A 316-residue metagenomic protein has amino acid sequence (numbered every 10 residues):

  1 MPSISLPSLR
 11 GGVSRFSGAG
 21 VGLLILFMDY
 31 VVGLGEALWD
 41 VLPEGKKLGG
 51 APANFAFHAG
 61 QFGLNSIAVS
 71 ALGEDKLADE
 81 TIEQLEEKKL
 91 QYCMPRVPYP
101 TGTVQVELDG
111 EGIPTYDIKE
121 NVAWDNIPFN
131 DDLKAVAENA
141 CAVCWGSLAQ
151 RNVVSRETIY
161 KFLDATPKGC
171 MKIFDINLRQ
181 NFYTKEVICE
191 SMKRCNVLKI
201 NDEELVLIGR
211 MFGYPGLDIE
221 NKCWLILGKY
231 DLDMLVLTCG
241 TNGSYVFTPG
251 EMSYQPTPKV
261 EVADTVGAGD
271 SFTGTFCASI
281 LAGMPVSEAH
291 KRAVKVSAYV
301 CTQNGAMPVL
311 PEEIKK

Functional and structural regions predicted by a protein language model:
R10-G11, S17: Glycine-biased, low-complexity coil/linker segments
L23-L90, V104, E261-A263: Glycine-rich phosphate/adenosyl-contacting loop at the front of the ribokinase-like
M28-D29, F212, G216-K316: Conserved phosphate-binding/catalytic region of the ribokinase-like
N65, M171, V197, D233-M234: Proline-centered loop/turn at the N-terminus of a beta-strand
N65-S147, K168, K316: Conserved N-terminal subdomain of the carbohydrate kinase-like
A135-V136, E190-S191, G228: Structural alpha-helical scaffold elements that stabilize or flank donor/cofactor-binding regions in carbohydrate
A142, G146-N221, L225, G243: Conserved beta-alpha-beta core of the PfkB/ribokinase-like small-molecule kinase fold
